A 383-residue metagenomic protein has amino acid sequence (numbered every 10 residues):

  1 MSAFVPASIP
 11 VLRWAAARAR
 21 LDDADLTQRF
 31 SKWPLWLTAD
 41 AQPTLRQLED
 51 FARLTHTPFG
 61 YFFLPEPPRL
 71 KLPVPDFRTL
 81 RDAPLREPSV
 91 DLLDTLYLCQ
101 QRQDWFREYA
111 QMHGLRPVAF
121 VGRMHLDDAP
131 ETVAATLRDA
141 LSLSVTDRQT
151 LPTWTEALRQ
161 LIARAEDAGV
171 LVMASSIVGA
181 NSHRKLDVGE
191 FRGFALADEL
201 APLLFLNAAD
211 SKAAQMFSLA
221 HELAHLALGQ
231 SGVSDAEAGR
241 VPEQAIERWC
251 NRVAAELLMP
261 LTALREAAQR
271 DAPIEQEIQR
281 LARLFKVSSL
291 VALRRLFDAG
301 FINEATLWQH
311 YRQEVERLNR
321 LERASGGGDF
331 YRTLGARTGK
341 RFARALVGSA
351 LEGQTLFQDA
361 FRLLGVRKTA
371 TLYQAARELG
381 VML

Functional and structural regions predicted by a protein language model:
M1-L383: Active-site hotspot residues in diverse enzymes, especially metal/ion-binding acidic/histidine motifs
